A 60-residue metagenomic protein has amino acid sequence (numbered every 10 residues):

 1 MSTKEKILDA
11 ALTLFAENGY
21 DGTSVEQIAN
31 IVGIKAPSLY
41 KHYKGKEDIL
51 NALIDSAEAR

Functional and structural regions predicted by a protein language model:
M1, D9, G22: Conserved catalytic core of two-component sensor histidine kinases
T3, G45-K46: Donor nucleotide-sugar binding loop of glycosyltransferases
K6-T13, E17, I31, D48-R60: Alpha-helical structural segments
I7, I28, L39: Conserved hydrophobic/aromatic packing and binding residues within compact polymer-binding modules
L14-T23, Q27, Y43: Short helix/strand-capping hinge loops at secondary-structure junctions that flank key functional elements
G33-Y43: Short hydrophobic/aromatic patch on the recognition helix
